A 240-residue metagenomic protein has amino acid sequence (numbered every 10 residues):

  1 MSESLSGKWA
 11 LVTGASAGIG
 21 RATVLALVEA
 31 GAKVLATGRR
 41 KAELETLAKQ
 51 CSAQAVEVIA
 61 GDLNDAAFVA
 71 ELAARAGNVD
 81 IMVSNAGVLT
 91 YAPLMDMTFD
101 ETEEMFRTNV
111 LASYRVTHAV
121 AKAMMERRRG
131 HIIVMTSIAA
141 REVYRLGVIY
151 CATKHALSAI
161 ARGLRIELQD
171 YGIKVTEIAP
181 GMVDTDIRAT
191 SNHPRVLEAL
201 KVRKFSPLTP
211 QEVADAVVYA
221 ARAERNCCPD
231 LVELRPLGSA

Functional and structural regions predicted by a protein language model:
W9, S16-A17: Conserved glycine-rich cofactor-binding loop
G20, T117, T153: Active-site helix of classical SDR
A32-T46: Conserved glycine-rich Rossmann-like NAD(P)H-binding loop of the short-chain dehydrogenase/reductase
P93-L94, E101-F106: Substrate-binding pocket helix/loop in short-chain dehydrogenase/reductase
K122, I166-Q169: Alpha-helical segment proximal to the catalytic Tyr-Lys
S137: Residue(s) in the substrate-gating loop at a strand-loop-helix junction that position the organic substrate next
I173, E177-I178, E198-A240: C-terminal helical subdomain
